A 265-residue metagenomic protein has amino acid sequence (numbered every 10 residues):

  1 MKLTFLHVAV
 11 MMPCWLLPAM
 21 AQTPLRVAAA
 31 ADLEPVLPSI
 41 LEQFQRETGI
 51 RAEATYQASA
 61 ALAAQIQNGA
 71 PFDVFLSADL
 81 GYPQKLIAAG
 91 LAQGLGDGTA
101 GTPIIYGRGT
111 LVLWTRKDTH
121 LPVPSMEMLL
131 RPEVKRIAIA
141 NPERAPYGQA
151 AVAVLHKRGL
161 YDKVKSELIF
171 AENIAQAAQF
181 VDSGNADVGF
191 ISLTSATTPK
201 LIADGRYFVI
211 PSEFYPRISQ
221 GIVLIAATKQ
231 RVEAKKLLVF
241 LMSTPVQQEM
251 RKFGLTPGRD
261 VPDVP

Functional and structural regions predicted by a protein language model:
M1-F5: Positively charged n-region of N-terminal signal peptides that target proteins for export
L6-P18: Bacterial N-terminal signal peptides
A21-A70, S77-L80, Q84-G90, G94-L95 (+1 more regions): Exported/periplasmic ABC-transporter solute-binding proteins
